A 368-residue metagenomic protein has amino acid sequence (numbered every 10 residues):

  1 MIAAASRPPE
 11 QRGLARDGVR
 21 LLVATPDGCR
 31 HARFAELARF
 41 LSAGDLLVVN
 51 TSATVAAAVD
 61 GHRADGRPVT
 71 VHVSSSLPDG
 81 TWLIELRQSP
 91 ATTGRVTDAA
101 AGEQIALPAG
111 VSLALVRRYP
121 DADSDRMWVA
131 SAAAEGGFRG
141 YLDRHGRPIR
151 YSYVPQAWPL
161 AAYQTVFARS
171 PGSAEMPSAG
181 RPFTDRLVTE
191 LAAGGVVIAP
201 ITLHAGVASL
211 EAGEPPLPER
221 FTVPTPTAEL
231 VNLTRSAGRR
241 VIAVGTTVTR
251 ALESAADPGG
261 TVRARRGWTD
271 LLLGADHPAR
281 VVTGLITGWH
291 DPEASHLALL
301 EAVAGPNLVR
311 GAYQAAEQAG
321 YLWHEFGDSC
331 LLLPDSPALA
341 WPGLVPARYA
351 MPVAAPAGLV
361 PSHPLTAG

Functional and structural regions predicted by a protein language model:
M1-A357, H363-G368: A cross-family signal for N-terminal binding/gating loops and helix N-caps that shape access to the active site
